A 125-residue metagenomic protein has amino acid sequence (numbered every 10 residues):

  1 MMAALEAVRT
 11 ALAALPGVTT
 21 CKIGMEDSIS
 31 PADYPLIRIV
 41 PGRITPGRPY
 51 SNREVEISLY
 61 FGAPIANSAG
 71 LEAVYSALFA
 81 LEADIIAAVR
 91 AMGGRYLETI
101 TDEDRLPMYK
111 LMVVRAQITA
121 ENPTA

Functional and structural regions predicted by a protein language model:
M1-S28, P41-A125: Charged, amphipathic alpha-helical segments and their flanking helix caps
A32-G42: A short, hydrophobic beta-strand-centered structural micro-motif
